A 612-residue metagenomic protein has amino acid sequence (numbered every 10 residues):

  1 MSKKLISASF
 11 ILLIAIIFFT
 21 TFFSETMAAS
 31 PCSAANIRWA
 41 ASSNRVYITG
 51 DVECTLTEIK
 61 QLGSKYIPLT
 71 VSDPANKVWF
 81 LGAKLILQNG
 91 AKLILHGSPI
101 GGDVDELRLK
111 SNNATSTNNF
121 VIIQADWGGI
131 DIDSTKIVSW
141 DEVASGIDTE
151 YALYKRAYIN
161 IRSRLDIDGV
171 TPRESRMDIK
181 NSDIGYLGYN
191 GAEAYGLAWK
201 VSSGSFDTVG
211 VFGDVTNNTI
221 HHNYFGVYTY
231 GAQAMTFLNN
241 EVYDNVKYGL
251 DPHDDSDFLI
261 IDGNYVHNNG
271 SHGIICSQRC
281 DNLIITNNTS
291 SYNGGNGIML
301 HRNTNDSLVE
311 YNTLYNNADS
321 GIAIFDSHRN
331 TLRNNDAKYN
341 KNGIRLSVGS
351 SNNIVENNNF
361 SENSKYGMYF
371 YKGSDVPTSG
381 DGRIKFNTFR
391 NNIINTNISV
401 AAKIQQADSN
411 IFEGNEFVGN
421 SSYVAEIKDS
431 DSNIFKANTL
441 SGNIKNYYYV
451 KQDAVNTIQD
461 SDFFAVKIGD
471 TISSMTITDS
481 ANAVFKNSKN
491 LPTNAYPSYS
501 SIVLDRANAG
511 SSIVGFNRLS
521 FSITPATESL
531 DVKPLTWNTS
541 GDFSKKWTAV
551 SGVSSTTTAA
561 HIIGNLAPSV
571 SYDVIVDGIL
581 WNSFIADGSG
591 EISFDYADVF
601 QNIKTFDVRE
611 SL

Functional and structural regions predicted by a protein language model:
M1-F10: Bacterial N-terminal signal peptides that target proteins for export
F10-T21: Bacterial N-terminal signal peptides
F23, M27-Y315, G321-D326, T331-R333 (+10 more regions): Beta-strand/loop edge motif enriched in small/polar residues
V376-P377, I398, I404, E416-D429 (+1 more regions): Predominantly extracellular beta-rich ligand-binding scaffolds that present long acidic/polar faces for carbohydrate
A483-W537: Catalytic cores of secreted or luminal carbohydrate-active enzymes
S551-P568: Surface-exposed beta-strand/loop patches in extracellular or lumenal glycoproteins
V576-I579: Short strand-turn-strand beta-turns centered on an Asx-Gly dipeptide
D587-L612: C-terminal beta-strand-rich structural cap/linker in extracellular carbohydrate-active enzymes
